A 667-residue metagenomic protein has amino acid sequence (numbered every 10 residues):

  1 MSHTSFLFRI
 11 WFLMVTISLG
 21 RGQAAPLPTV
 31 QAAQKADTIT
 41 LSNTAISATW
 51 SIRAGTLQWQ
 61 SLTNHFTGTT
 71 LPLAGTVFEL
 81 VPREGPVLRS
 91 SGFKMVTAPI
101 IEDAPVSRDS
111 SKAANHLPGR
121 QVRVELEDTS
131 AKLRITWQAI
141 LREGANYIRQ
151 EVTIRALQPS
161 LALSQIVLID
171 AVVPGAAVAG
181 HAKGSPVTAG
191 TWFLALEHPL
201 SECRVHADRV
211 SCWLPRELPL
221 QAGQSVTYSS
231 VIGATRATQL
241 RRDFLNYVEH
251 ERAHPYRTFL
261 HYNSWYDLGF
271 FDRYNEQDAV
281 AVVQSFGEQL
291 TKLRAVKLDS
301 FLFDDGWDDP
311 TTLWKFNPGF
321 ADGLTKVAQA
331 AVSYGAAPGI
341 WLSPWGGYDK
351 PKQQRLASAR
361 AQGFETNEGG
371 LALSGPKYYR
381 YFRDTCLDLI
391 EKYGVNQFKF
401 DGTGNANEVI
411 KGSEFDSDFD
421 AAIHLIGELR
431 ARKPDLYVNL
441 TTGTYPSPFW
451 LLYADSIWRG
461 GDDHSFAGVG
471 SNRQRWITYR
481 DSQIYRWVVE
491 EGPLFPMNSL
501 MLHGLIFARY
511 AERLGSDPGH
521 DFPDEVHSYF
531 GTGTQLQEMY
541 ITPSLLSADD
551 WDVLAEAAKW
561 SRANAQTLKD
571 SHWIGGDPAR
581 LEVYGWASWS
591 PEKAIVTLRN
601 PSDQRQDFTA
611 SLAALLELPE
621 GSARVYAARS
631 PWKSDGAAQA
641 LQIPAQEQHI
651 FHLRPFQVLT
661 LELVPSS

Functional and structural regions predicted by a protein language model:
A33, I52, N115-V173, W589-E592: Acidic, contiguous internal or C-terminal segments within carbohydrate-active enzymes that form a structured patch used
A36-E125: Acidic-aromatic substrate-binding/catalytic surfaces of carbohydrate-active enzymes
A45, R216-R236, F651-V664: Short Pro-Gly-centered flexible turn/kink motifs
L62, G223, A422-D635, I650-T660 (+1 more regions): Active-site-proximal substrate-binding groove within the catalytic cores of carbohydrate-active enzymes
Q239, F244, L260, L302-F303 (+3 more regions): Glycine-rich, aromatic-flanked loop segments that form ligand/cofactor-binding clefts across common enzyme folds
L240-S300, D304-D308: An acidic-aromatic substrate-binding cleft motif
H261-V280, W307-D322, F364-Y381, G404-F419 (+1 more regions): The substrate-binding groove and active-site-proximal loops of carbohydrate-active enzymes, especially glycoside
L268-R273, A337-Y393, G404: Active-site-adjacent "subsite" loops/lids of carbohydrate-active enzymes
